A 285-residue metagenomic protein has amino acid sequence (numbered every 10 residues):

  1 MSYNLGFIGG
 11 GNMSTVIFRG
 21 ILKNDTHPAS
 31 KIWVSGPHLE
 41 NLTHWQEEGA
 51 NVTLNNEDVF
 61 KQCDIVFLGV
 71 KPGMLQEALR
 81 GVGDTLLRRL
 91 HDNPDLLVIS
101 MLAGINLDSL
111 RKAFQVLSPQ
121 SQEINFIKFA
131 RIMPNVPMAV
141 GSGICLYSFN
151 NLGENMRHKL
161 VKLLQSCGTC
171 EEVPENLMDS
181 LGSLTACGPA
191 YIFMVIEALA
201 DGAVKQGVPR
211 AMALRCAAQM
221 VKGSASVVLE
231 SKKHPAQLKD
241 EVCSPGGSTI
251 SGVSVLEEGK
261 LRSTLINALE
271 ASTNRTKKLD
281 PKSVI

Functional and structural regions predicted by a protein language model:
M1-I65, S142-G143, V204-Q206: NAD(P)+-binding Rossmann beta1-loop-alpha1 motif at the extreme N-terminus of oxidoreductases
S2, A218-I285: NAD(P)-dependent Rossmann-like dehydrogenase/reductase catalytic/cofactor-binding core
Y3, A130, M178-S183, P235-D240: Short pre-catalytic strand/loop immediately N-terminal to key active-site residues, enriched for Gly-Thr
I17, W45-E48, N56-I144: Rossmann-like NAD(P)(H) cofactor-binding subdomain of soluble oxidoreductases
I32, L42, V59, L75 (+3 more regions): Small-residue helix-packing motif on alpha-helices
S109-K128, I144-S180, F193-E230, R275: Internal alpha-helical scaffold of NAD(P)-dependent oxidoreductase catalytic cores
G182-A190, A211, K239: A short glycine-threonine-serine/GTX helix/turn-capping micro-motif
